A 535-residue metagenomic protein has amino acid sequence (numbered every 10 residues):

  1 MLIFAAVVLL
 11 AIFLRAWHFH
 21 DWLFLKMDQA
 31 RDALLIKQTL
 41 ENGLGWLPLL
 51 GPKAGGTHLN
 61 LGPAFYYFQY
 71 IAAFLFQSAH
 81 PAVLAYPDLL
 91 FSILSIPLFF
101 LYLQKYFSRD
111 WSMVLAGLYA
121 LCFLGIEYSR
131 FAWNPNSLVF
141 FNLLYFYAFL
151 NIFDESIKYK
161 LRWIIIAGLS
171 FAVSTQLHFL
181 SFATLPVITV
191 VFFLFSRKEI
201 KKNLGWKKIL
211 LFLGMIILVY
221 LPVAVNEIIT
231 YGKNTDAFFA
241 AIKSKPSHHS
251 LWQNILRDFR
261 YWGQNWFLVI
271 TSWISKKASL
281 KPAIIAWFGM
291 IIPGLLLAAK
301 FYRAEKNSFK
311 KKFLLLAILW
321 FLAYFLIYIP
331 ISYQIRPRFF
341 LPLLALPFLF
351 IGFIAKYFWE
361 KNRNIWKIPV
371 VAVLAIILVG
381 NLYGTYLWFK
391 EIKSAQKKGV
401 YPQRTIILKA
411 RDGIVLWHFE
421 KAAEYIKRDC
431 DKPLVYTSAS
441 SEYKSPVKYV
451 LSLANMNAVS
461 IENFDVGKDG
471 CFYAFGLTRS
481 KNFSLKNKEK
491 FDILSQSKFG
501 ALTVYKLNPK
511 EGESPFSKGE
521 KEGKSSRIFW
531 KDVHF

Functional and structural regions predicted by a protein language model:
L9, Y86-F107, L144, A148 (+1 more regions): Transmembrane-helix motifs of polytopic, lipid-linked glycan transferases
L14-H18, A30-N60, A64-Y67, I71-L75 (+1 more regions): Extracytosolic helix-loop segments that constitute the early lumenal/periplasmic catalytic or substrate-binding loops
A33-G45, Y67-F68, V173, F182-A304 (+2 more regions): Transmembrane-lumen/periplasm boundary regions of multi-pass, lipid-linked membrane glycan transferases
A85, L124-P135: Short acidic/glycine- and proline-prone juxtamembrane loop motifs at membrane-interface regions of multi-pass membrane
L89, Y128-S129, L138, A183 (+1 more regions): Hydrophobic/aromatic-rich transmembrane helices and adjacent perimembrane loops
K105-D110, Y145-I164, S174: Membrane-interface transmembrane helices that cradle and orient dolichyl/undecaprenyl
W163-H178, V190, I217-L218, F325: Membrane-interface alpha helices of multi-pass inner-membrane proteins
K367-D429, S438-A454, H534: Membrane-proximal, lumen/periplasm-facing interface regions of secretory-pathway glyco- and lipid-modifying enzymes
